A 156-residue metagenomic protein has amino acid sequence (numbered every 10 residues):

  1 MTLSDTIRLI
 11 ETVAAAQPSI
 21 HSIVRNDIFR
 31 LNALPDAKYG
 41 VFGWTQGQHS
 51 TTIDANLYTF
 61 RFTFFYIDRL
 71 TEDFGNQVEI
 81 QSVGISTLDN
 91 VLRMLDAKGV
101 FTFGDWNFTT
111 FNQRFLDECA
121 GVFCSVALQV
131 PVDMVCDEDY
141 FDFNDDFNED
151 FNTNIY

Functional and structural regions predicted by a protein language model:
M1-D54, D137-F141, F147-Y156: Small/polar-rich, solvent-exposed N-terminal microdomains that initiate assembly or binding
M1-T12, A55-T59, F65-D96: Extracellular/virion structural assembly segments
S4, P35-F42, Q81-D133: Acidic-leaning, charged glycine-interspersed low-complexity segments
A14, P18, E72, D96-G99 (+1 more regions): Secondary-structure transition/hinge residues
H21-V78, D105-L116, V132: Short, solvent-exposed beta-alpha or beta-beta edge segments that form flexible loop/patches at the rim of ligand
F42-T45, F60-T63, Q81-S86, D142-N148: Short, low-complexity, polar/charged sequence segments that are solvent-exposed and flexible
G75-Q77, V135-D142: Short, charged, solvent-exposed linker or helix-capping segments at domain edges/interfaces that act as flexible hinges
